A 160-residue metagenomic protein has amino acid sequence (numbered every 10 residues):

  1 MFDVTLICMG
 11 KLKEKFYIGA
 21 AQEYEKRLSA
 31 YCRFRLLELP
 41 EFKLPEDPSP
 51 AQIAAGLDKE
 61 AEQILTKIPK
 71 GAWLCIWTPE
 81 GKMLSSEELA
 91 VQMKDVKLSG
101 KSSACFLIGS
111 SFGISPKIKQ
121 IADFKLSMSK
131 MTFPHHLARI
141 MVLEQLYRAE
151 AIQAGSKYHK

Functional and structural regions predicted by a protein language model:
M1-L28: N-terminal beta1-alpha1 ligand-phosphate binding loop
I7, R35-L37: General small-molecule cofactor/ligand-binding pocket signal
L12, P79-K82, S110-G113: Short glycine-rich anion-binding loops that position phosphate/pyrophosphate groups of nucleotides and phosphorylated
S29-R35: A generic structural motif
C32, G71-A72, A122: Short, well-ordered alpha-helix to beta-strand connector turns
P40-S102: S-adenosyl-L-methionine/SAH cofactor-binding core of RNA-modifying enzymes
S99-S111: Ser/Thr/Gly-rich flexible loops in soluble cytosolic domains mediating phosphotransfer, phosphorylation
F112, P116-K160: Structured adenosyl-cofactor binding patch, chiefly the S-adenosyl-L-methionine
